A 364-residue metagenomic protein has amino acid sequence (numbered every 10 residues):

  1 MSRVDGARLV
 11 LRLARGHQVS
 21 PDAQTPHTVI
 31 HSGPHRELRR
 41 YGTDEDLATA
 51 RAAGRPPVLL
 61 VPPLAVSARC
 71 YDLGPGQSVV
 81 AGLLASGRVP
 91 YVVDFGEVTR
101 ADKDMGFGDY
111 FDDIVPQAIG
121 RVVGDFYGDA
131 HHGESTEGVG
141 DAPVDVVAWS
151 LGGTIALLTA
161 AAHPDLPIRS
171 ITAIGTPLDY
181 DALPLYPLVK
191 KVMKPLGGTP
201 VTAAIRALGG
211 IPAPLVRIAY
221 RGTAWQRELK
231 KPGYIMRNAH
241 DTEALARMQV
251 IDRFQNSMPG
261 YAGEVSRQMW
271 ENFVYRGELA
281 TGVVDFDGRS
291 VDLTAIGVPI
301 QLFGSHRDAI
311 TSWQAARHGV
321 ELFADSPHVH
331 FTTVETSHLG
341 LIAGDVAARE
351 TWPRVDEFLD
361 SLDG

Functional and structural regions predicted by a protein language model:
T25, V29-T99: Short, surface-exposed "cap/lid" segments of acyl-processing enzymes
M105-D125: Alpha/beta-hydrolase active-site loop
P116, F126-W149: Alpha/beta-hydrolase fold nucleophile elbow
G128-H131, L151, I155-E264: Alpha/beta-hydrolase-fold enzymes
I296, L302-G304, D308: Short beta-strand/loop motif that positions the catalytic acidic residue of the alpha/beta-hydrolase fold
A309-A315: Conserved alpha/beta-hydrolase "acid-adjacent" motif
E321-L339: Catalytic histidine neighborhood in serine/cysteine hydrolases with alpha/beta-hydrolase-type architecture
E335-E350: Catalytic histidine-centered segment of alpha/beta-hydrolase-like enzymes
